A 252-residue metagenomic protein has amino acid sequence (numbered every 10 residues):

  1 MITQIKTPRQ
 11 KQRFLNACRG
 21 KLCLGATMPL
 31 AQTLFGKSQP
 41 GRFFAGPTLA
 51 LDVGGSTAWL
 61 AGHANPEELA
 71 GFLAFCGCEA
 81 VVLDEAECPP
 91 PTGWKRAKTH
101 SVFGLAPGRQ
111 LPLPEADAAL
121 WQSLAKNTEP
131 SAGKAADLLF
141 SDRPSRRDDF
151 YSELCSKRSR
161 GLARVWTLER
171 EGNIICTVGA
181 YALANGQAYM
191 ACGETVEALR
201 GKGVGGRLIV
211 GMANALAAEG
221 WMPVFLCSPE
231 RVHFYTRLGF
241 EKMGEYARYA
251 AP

Functional and structural regions predicted by a protein language model:
M1-P90: N-terminal charged segments
M1-T27, T99-S152: Short amphipathic alpha-helix that is part of the acyltransferase structural core
V53-L120, L124, C227, A250: Acyl-donor-binding surface of acyltransferase catalytic domains
G54-W59, A182-A191, R200: A conserved beta-turn-beta hairpin within the catalytic core of GNAT-like acetyltransferases that forms part
N65-F72, A191, T195, G201-A218 (+1 more regions): Conserved acetyl-CoA-binding loop-helix of GNAT-fold acetyltransferases
E87-A97, G206, P229-Y246: Conserved active-site alpha-helix within GNAT-family acetyltransferase domains
R146-E194: A conserved beta-strand-loop-helix scaffold within acyl/acetyltransferase catalytic domains
M190, M222-C227: Conserved hydrophobic beta-strand within the GNAT/NAT acetyltransferase core sheet that lines the active-site cleft
